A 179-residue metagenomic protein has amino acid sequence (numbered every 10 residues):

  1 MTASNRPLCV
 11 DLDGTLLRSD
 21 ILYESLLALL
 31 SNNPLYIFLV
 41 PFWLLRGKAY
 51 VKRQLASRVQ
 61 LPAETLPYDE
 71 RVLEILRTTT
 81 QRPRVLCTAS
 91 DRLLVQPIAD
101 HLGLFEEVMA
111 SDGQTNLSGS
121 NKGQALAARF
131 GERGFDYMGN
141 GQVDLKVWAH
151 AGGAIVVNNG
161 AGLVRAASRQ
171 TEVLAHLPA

Functional and structural regions predicted by a protein language model:
M1-A56: Active-site neighborhood of HAD-like aspartate-dependent phosphohydrolases
M1-P7, E64-A179: C-terminal cap/substrate-recognition subdomain and adjoining C-terminal extension of metal-dependent phosphatase-like
Y50-R71: TOPRIM metal-binding catalytic domain and adjacent DNA-binding surface shared by DnaG-type primases
